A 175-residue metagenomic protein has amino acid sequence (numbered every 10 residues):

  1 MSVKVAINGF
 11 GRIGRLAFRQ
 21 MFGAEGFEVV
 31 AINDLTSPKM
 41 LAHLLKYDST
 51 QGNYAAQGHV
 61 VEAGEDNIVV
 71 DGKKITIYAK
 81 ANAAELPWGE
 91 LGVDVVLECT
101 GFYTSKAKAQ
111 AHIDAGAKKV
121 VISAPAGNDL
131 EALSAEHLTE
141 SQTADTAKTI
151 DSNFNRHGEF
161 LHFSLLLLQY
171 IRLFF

Functional and structural regions predicted by a protein language model:
M1-A126, A132: N-terminal Rossmann-like NAD(P) cofactor-binding subdomain of oxidoreductases, focused on the glycine-rich
R15-F18, F22, D151, E159 (+1 more regions): Sequence-pattern detector for short linear motifs and compositional/periodic biases rather than a specific fold
A55, T149, Q169-R172: Juxtamembrane helix-loop transition sites at the ends of transmembrane segments in multi-pass membrane proteins
D129-L130, H137, S141-R156: Alpha-helix boundary/capping motif
L161-F163, L168-L173: Short terminal hydrophobic/aromatic SLiMs and anchors at protein ends
